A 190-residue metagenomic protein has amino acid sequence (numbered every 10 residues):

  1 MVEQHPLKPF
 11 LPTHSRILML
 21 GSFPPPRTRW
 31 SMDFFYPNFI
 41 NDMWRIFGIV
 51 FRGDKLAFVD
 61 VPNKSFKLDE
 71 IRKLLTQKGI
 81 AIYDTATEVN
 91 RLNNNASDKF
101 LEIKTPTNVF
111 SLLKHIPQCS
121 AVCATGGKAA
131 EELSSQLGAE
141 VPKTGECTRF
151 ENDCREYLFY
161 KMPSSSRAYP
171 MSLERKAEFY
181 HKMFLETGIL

Functional and structural regions predicted by a protein language model:
M1-H14, P25-R27, P37-F39, N93-F110 (+1 more regions): C-terminal capping/extension of enzyme domains
F10, R72-L75, H115: Short, conserved, surface-exposed binding loops centered on an aromatic residue
R16-I17, A121: Structural motif
L18-L20, I80-D84, F159-Y160: Short hydrophobic-aromatic micro-motifs
S22-F23, A124-A129, S164: Short, well-ordered beta-to-alpha junction loops that form the rim of enzyme active sites and present histidine/acidic
T28-L101: Short, surface-exposed acidic-centric catalytic microdomains
K55, S120-A121, V141: Secondary-structure boundary/capping signal
Q77-Q136: Internal catalytic-core helix/loop-beta-alpha segment that presents or stabilizes conserved functional determinants
